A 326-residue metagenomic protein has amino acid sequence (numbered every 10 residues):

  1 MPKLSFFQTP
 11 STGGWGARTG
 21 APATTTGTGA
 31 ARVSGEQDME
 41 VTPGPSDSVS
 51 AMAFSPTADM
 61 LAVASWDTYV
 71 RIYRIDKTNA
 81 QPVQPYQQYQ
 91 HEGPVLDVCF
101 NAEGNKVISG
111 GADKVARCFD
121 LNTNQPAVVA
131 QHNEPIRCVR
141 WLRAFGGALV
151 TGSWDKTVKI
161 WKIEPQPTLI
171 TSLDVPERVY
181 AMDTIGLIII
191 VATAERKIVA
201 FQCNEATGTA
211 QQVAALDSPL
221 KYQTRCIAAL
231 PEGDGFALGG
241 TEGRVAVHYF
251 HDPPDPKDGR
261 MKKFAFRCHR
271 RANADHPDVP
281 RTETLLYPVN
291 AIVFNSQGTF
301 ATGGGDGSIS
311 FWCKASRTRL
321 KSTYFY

Functional and structural regions predicted by a protein language model:
F6-P10, R18-D47, Q81-V83, K263-R267: A short helix->beta-strand "capping" segment at the edge of beta-propeller domains
T42-V49, Q88-V95, A130-R137, L173-V179 (+3 more regions): WD40/WD-repeat beta-propeller blade N-cap
D47-S50, D59, D67-R71, G93-L96 (+8 more regions): Short coil/turn segments within WD40 beta-propeller repeats
M52-A58, V98-G104, V139-G147, D183-I188 (+3 more regions): Loop/turn segments within WD40 beta-propeller blades
L61-S65, V107-G111, L149-S153, I189-T193 (+2 more regions): Conserved beta-strand element within WD40/beta-propeller blades
I75-T78, L121-N124, I163-Q166, C203-A206 (+2 more regions): Short loop/turn segments that connect beta-strands within beta-propeller blades
Q81-V107, N124-E134: Blade-loop segments of beta-propeller domains
